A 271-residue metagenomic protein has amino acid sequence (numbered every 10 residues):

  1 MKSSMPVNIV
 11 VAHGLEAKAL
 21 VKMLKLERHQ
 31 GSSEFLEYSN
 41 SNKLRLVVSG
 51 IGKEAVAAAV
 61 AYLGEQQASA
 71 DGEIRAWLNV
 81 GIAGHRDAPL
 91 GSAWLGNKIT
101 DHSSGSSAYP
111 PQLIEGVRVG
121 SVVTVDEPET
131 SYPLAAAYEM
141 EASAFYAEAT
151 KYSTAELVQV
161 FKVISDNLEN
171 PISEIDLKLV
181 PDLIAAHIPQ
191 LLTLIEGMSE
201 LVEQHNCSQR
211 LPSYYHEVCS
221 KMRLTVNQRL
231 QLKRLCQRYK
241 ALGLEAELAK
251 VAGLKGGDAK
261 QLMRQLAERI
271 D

Functional and structural regions predicted by a protein language model:
M1-S4, G72-E73: Polar low-complexity intrinsically disordered regions
S3-R28: N-terminal beta1-alpha1 ligand-phosphate binding loop
G31-D271: Glycine-rich phosphate- or other oxyanion-binding loops that anchor nucleotides, phosphorylated ligands
